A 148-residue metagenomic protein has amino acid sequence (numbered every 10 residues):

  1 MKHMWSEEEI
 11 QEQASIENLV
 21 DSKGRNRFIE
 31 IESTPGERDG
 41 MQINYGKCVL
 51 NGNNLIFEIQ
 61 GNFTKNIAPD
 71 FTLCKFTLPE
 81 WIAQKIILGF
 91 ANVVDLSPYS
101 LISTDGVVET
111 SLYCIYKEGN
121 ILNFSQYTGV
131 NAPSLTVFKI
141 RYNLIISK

Functional and structural regions predicted by a protein language model:
M1-G24: Short, low-complexity N-terminal tether/leader segments at secretion or assembly junctions of large, surface-exposed
H3, G52-N54, I140, L144: N-terminal cationic leader/targeting segments used for protein routing and processing
I10-E12, A83, S125: Intrinsically disordered, low-complexity regions enriched in polar/acidic and amide residues
R25-G52, N62-W81: Surface-exposed ligand/attachment interfaces on beta-rich extracellular proteins
I43, I67-K75, K85-K148: Extracellular jelly-roll beta-sandwich "head" domains, especially the C-terminal globular C1q domain
G52-I56, K85-I86: Extended extracellular/luminal ectodomain segments enriched in beta-structured repeat modules
I56-Q60, S125: Beta-strand residues in well-ordered beta-sheet regions across diverse protein folds
